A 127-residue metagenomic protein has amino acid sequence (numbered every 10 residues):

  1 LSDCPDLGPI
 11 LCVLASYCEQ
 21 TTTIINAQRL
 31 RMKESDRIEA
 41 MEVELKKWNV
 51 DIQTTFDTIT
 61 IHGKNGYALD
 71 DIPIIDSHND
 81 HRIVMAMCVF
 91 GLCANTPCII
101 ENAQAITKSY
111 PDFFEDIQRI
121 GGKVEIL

Functional and structural regions predicted by a protein language model:
L1-L127: Short, structured segments at the rim of ligand-binding sites
